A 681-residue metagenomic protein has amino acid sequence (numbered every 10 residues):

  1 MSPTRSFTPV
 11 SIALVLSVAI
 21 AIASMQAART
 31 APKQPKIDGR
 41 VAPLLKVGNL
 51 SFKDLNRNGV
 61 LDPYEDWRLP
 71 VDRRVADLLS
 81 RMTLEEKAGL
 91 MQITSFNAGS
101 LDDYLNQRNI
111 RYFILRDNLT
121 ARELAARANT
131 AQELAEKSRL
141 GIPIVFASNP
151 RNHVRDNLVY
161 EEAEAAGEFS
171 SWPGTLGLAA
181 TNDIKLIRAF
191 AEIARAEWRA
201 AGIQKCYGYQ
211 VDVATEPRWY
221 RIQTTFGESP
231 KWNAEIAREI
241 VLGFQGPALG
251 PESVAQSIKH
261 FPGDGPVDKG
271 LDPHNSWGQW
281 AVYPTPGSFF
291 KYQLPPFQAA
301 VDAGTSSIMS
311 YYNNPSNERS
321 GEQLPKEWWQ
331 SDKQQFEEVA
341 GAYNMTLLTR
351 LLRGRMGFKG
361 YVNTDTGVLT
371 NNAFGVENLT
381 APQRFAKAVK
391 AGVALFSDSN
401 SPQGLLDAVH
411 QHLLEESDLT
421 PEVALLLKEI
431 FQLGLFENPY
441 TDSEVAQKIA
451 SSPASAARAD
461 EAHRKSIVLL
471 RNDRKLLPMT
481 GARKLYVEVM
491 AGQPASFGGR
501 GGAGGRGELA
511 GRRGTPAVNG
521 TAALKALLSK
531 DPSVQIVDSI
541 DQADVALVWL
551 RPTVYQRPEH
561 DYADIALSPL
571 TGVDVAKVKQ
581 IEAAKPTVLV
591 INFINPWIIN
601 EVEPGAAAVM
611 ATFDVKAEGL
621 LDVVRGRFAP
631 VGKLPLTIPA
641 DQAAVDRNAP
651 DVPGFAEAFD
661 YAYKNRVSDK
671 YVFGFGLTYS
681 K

Functional and structural regions predicted by a protein language model:
M1-S2, P295: Accessible peptide chain termini
S2-L14: Bacterial N-terminal signal peptides that target proteins for export
S11-A23: Bacterial N-terminal signal peptides
S24-K681: Glycoside hydrolase catalytic-domain context in secreted enzymes
